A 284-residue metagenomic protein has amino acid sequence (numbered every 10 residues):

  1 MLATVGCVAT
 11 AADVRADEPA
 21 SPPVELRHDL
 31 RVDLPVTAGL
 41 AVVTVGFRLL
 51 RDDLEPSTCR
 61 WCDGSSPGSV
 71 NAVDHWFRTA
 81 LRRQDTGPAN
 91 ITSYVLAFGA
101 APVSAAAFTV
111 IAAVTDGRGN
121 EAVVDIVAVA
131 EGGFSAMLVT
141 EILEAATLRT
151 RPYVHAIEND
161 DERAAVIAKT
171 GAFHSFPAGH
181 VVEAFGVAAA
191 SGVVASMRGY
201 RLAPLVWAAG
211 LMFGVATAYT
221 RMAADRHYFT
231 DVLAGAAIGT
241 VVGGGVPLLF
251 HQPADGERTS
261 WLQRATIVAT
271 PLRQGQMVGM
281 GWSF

Functional and structural regions predicted by a protein language model:
M1-L54, A89-Y94, N120-A128, G132-F284: Replace "edges of transmembrane helices
D52-N71: Interfacial/capping segments of alpha-helical transmembrane domains
D74-A101: Interfacial helix-start motif at the membrane-water boundary
T92-A112, E183: Hydrophobic alpha-helical transmembrane segments
A113-E121: Transmembrane helix-loop-helix
